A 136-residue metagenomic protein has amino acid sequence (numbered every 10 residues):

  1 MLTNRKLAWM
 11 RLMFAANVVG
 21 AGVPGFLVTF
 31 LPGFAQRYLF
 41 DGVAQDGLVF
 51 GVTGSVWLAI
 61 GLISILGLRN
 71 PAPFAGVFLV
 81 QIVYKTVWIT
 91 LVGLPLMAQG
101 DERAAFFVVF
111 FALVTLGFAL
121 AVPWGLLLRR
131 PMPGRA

Functional and structural regions predicted by a protein language model:
M1-L2, Q36-F40, R130-A136: Cytosolic, membrane-interface loops and tails of multi-pass inner-membrane proteins
N4-G47: Membrane-helix boundary elements
R5, A72-P73: Membrane-interface helix-loop junctions in multi-pass transporters/channels
L12-A16, V49-V52, G76-V83, F110: Physicochemical signature of membrane-embedded alpha-helices that form the seven-helix bundle of GPCRs, emphasizing
V19-G25, Q45-R69, I82-T90: Core segments of alpha-helical transmembrane spans in multipass integral membrane proteins
F30-R37, G93-A98, L127: Juxtamembrane "helix-exit" motif on the non-cytosolic side of transmembrane helices
T90-F107: Membrane-helix boundary connector in multi-pass membrane proteins
V109-A136: Membrane-water interface at the C-terminal end of transmembrane alpha helices
